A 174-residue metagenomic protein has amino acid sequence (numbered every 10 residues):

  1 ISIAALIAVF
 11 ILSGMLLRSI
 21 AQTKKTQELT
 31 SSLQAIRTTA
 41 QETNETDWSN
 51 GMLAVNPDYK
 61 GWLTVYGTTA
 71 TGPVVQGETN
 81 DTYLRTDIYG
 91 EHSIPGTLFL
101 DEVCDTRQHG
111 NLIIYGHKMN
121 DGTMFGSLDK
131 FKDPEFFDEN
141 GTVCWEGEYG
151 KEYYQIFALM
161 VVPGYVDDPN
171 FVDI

Functional and structural regions predicted by a protein language model:
I1-L6: N-terminal Sec-pathway targeting helices
V9-I174: Solvent-exposed, non-transmembrane regions of membrane-associated and secreted proteins
